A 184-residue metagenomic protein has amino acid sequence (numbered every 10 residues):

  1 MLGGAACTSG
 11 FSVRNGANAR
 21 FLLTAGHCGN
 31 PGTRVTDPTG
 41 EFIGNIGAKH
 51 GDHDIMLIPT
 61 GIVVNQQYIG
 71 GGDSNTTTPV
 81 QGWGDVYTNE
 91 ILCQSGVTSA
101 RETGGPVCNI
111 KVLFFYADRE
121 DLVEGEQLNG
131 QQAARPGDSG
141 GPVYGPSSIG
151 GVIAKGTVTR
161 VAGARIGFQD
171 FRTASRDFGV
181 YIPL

Functional and structural regions predicted by a protein language model:
L2-F115, G145, V180: Serine endopeptidase catalytic core focused on the charge-relay Asp
S12-R14, F171-L184: Short, low-complexity, Pro/Ser/Thr/Gly-rich segments in the mature regions of secreted, periplasmic
N18-T24, L122-E124, I149-V158: Short, well-ordered strand-loop elements centered on a beta-strand within folded domains, enriched for acidic residues
A25-G29, V158-G163: Short, solvent-exposed aromatic-acidic interface loops
G40-G47, G151-T159: Glycine-centered structural positions embedded in regular secondary structure
G105-Q131, S139-G140: Helical hairpin unit composed of two closely spaced alpha helices linked by a short loop
Q132-T157: Catalytic nucleophile loop of clan PA
T159-S175: Edge-of-domain interaction segments
